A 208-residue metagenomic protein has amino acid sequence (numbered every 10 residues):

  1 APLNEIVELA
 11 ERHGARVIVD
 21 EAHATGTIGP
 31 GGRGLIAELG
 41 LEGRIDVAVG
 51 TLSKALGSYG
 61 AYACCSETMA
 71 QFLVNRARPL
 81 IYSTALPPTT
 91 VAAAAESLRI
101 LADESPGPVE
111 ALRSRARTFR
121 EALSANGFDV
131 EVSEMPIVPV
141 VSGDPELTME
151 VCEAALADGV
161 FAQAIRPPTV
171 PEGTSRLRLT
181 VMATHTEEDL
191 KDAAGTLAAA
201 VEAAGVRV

Functional and structural regions predicted by a protein language model:
A1-E5, A15-E38: Conserved PLP phosphate-binding loop immediately N-terminal to the Schiff-base lysine helix in PLP-dependent enzymes
A1-G14, T148, E188: Active-site core of PLP-dependent enzymes with the aminotransferase class I/II
R12-H13, N126, D158, A204: Helix C-cap/helix->beta junction micro-motif
G14, G34-L52, Q71-N75: Conserved active-site segment immediately N-terminal to the catalytic lysine that forms the internal aldimine
T51, A55-L123, F128-E131: PLP-dependent aminotransferase class I/II
P106-R117, S124-G159, P167-T174, V181-A183: Conserved PLP-binding catalytic core of the aspartate aminotransferase-like
A157, T169-V208: PLP-dependent enzyme catalytic core of the Aspartate aminotransferase-like
